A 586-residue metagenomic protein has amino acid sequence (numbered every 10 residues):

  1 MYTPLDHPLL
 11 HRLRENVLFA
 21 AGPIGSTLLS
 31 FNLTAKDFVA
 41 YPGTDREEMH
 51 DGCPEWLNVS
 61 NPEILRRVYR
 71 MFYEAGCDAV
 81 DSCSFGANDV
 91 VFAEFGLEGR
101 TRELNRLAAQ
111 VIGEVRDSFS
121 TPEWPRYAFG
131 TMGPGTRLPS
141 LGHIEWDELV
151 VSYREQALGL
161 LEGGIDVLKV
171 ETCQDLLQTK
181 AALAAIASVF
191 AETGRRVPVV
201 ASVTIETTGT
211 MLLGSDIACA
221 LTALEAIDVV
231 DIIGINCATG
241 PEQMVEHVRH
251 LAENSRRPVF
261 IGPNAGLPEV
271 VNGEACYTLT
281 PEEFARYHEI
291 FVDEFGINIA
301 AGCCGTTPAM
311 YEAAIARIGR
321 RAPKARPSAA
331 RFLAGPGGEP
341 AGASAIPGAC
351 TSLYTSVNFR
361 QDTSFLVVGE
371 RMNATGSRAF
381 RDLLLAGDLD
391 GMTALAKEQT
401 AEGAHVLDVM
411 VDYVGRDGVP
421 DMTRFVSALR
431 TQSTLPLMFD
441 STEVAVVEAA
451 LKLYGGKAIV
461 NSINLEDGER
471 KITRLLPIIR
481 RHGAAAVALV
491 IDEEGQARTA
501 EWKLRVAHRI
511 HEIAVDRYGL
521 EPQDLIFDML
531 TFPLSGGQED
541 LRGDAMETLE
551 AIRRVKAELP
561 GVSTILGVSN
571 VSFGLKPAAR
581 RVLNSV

Functional and structural regions predicted by a protein language model:
M1-V586: Domain-level signal for soluble alpha/beta catalytic cores
